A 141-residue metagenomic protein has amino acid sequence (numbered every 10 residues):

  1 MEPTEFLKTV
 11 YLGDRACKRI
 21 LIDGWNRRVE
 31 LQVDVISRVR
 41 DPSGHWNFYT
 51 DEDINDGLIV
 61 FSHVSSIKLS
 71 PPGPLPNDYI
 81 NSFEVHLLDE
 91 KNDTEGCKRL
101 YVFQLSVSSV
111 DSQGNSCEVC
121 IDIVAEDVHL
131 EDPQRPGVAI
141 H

Functional and structural regions predicted by a protein language model:
M1-H141: Surface-exposed, interaction-prone regions used to assemble/regulate multi-protein complexes
